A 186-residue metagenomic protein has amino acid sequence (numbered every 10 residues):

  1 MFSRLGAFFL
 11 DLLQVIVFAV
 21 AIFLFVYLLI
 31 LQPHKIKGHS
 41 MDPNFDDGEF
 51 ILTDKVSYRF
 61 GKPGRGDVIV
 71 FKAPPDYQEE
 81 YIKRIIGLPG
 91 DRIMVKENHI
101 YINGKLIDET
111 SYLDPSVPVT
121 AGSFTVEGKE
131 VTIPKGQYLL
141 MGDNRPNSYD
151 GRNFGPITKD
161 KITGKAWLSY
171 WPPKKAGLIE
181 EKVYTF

Functional and structural regions predicted by a protein language model:
F2-L10, Q14, F25, L29-K35 (+1 more regions): Soluble "head" domains of membrane/secretory-pathway proteins
